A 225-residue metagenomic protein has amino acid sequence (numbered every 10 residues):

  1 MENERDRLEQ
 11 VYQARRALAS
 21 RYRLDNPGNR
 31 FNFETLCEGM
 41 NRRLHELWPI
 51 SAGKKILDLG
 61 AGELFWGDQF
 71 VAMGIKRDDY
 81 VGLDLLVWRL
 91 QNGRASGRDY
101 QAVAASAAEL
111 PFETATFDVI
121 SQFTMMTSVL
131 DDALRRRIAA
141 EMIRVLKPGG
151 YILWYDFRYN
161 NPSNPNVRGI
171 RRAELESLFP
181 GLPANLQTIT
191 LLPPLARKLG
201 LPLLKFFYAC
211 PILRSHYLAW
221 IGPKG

Functional and structural regions predicted by a protein language model:
M1-I50: Conserved class I S-adenosyl-L-methionine
L57, G62-E109: Class I SAM-dependent methyltransferase SAM/SAH-binding core
A108-I120: A short acidic, Gly/Pro-enriched loop at the edge of an enzyme's catalytic core that lines a small-molecule cofactor
V119-A133: A short SAM/SAH-binding and catalytic strip from SAM-dependent methyltransferases
R136-P148: A short glycine-rich, Lys/Arg-flanked "PGG" loop and its adjoining helix->strand segment in the class I
G149-D156: Conserved beta-strand signature within the Rossmann-like core of class I S-adenosyl-L-methionine
V167-L182, L186-T188: Short alpha-helix
A173, L186-G225: A C-terminal cap/extension of S-adenosyl-L-methionine-dependent methyltransferases that defines the acceptor-substrate
